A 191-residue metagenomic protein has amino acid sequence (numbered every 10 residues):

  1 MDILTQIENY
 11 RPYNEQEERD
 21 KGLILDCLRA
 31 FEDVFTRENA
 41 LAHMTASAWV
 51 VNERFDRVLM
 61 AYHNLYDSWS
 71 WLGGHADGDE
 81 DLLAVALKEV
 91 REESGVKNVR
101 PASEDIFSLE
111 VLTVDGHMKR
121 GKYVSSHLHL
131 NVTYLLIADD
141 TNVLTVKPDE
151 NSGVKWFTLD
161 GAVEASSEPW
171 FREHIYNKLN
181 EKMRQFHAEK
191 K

Functional and structural regions predicted by a protein language model:
N9-S47: Acidic, metal-coordinating catalytic segment for phosphate/diphosphate chemistry, firing primarily on the Nudix
T36-W71: N-terminal strand-loop-strand
S68-G74, W156-F157: A short, polar/proline- and glycine-enriched secondary-structure boundary/capping micro-motif
D77-W170: Unchanged
S167-K191: Charged phosphate-binding loop/patch that engages nucleotide di/tri-phosphates or the phosphate backbone of nucleic
